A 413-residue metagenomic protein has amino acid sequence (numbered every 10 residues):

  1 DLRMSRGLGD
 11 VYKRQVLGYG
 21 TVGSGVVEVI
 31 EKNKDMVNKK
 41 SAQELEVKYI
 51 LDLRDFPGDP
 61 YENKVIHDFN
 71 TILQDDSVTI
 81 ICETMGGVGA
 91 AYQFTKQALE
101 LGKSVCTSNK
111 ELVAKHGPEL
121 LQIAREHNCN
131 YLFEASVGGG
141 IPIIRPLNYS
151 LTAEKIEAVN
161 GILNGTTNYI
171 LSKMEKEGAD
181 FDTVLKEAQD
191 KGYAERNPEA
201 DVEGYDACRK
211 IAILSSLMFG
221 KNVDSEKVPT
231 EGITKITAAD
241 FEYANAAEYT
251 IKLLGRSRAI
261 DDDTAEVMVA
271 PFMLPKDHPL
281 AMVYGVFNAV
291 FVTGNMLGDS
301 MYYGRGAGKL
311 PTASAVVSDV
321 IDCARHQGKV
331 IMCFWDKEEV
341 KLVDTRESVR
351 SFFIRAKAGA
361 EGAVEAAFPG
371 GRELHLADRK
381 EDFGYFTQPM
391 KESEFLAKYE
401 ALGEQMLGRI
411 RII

Functional and structural regions predicted by a protein language model:
D1-Y12: Single conserved hydrophobic/aromatic residue that forms the stacking wall/gate of nucleotide- or nucleobase-binding
D10-L101: N-terminal glycine-/serine-/threonine-rich beta1-alpha1-beta2 phosphate-ribose binding loop of Rossmann-like
Y92-Q97, K110-G139, I144-L147: Rossmann-fold NAD(P)-binding glycine/threonine-rich loop
V105-C106: A short hydrophobic/small-residue beta-strand
Y149-E203, A207-R209, L214: Conserved anion/nucleotide-ligand pocket segment
L185-M282, F287-A289, G308: Substrate-binding/catalytic subdomain of NAD(P)-dependent oxidoreductase enzymes
P279-F334, E339-E347: ATP-dependent carboxylate/acyl-activation modules
V320-I413: A conserved regulatory-domain signal marking ACT and ACT-like small-molecule sensing domains and adjacent regulatory
